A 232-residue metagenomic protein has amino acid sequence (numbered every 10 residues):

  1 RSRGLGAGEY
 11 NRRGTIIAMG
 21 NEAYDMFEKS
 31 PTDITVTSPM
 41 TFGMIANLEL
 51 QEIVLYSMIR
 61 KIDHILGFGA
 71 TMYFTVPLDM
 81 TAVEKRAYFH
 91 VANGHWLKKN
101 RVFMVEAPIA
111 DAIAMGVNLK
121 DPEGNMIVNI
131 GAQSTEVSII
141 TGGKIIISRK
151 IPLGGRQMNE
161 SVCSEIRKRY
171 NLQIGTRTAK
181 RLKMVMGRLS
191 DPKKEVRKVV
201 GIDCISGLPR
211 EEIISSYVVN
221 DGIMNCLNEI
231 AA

Functional and structural regions predicted by a protein language model:
R1-I130, I140-A232: Nucleotide/phosphate-binding catalytic cleft detector across ATP-hydrolyzing and phosphate-transferring enzymes
Q133: Conserved Rossmann-like nucleotide-cofactor binding loop
